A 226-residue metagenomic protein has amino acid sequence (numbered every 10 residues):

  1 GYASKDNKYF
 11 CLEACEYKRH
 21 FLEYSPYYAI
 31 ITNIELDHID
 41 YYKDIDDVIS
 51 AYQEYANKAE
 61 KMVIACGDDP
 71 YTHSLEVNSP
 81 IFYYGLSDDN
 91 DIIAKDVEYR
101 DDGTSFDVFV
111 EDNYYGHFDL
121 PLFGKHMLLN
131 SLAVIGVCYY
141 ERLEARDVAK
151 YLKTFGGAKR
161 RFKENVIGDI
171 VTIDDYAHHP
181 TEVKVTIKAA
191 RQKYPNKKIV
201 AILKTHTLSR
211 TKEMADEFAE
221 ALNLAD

Functional and structural regions predicted by a protein language model:
A3-D6: Conserved motor-coupling elements within RecA-like helicase/translocase cores
K8-Y17, T172-H178: Switch II (G3) loop of P-loop NTPases
Y9-C15, I45-D47, K153-G157, S209-E213: Short gly/ser/thr-rich secondary-structure transition/capping motifs
E13, C66, I202-K204: Short beta-strand segments
E16, L36, D69, A177-H179 (+1 more regions): Short, glycine/acidic-enriched loop or turn micro-motifs at the edges of active sites
Y17-S25, H179-A190: Switch II of P-loop NTPase G domains
P26-T172, N196-K197, A221-L224: Acidic, Mg2+-coordinating active-site environments of NTP-dependent enzymes
A158, T181-V183, K188-D226: Active-site beta-alpha connecting loops in nucleotide-dependent enzymes
